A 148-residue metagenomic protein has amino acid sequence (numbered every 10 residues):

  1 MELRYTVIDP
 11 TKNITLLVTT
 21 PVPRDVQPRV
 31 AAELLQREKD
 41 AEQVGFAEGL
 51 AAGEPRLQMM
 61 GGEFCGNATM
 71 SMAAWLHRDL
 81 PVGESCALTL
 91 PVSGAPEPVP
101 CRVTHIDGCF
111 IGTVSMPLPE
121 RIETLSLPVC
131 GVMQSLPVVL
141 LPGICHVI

Functional and structural regions predicted by a protein language model:
M1-F110, P117, E123-T124, Q134-S135 (+1 more regions): A glycine-rich beta-to-alpha transition motif near the start of alpha/beta enzyme domains, typified by
L127-P128: Acyltransferase
L140: Charged (often Lys/Glu-rich) extended helix/loop segments that serve as interaction or gating elements
